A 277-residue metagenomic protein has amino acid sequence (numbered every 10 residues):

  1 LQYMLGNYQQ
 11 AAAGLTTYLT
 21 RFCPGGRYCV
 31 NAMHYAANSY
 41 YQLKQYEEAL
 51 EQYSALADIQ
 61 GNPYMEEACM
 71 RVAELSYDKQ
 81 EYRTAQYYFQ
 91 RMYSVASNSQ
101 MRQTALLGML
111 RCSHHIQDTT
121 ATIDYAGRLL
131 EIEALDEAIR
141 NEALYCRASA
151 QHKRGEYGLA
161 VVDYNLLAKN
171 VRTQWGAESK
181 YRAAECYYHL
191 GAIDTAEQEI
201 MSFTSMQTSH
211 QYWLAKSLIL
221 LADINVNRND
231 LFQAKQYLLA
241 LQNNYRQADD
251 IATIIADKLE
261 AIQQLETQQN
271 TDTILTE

Functional and structural regions predicted by a protein language model:
L1-E277: Acidic, polar-rich low-complexity tracts and alpha-helical solenoid repeat scaffolds
